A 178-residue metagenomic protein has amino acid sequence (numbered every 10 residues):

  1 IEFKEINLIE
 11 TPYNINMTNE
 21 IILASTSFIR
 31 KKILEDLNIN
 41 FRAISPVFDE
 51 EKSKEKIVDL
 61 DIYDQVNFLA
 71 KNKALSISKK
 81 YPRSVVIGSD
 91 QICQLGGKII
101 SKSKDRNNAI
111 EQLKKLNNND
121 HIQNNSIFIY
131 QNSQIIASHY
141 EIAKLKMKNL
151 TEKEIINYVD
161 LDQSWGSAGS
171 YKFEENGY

Functional and structural regions predicted by a protein language model:
I1-N16: N-terminal amphipathic/basic-hydrophobic helices that include classical n-h-c signal peptides and signal-anchor
P12-V85, K98-I99, L150-K153: N-terminal polybasic phosphate/anion-binding patch
T18-I39, A109, N119, I142-Y178: GST superfamily/GST-like fold recognition
Q65, Q91-H121, M147-N149: Active-site-adjacent loop/tail segments of enzyme domains
G88: Generic enzyme active-site microenvironment
L95-G97, Y130-Q134: Short acidic-glycine loop/turn motifs at beta-strand connectors
S126-I127: Anionic-ligand binding region
H139: Active-site rim beta-loop-alpha module in soluble metabolic enzymes
